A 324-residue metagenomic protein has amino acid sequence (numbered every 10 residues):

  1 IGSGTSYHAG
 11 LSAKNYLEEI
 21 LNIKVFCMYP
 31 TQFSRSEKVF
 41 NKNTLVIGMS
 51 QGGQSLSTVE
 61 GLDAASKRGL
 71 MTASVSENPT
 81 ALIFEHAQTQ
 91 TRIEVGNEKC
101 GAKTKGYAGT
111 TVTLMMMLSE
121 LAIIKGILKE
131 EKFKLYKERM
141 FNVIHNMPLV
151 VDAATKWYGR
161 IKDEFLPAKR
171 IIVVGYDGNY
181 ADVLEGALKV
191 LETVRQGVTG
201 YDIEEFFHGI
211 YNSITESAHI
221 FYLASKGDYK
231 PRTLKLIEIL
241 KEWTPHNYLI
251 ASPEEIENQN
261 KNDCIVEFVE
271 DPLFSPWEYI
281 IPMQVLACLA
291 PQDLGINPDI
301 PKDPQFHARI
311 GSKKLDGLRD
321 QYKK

Functional and structural regions predicted by a protein language model:
I1-N142, Y176, Y211, E216-D271 (+1 more regions): Glycine-rich phosphate-binding loops that contact phosphosugars or nucleotide phosphates
S6-A13, D182-E185, K189-E192, I280-V285: Conserved phosphate/anionic-ligand binding catalytic regions in large, soluble enzymes, centered on
T89-H219, L294-K324: Active-site phosphate/pyrophosphate-binding segments
M147, T244-H246, P276: Generic hydrophobic, helix-prone segments enriched in Leu/Val/Ile
G186, T233-I237, Y279, K302-D303: Composition- and surface-driven signal marking solvent-exposed, interaction-prone regions in large proteins
E267-Q292, I296-P298: Internal helix-turn-beta structural module
